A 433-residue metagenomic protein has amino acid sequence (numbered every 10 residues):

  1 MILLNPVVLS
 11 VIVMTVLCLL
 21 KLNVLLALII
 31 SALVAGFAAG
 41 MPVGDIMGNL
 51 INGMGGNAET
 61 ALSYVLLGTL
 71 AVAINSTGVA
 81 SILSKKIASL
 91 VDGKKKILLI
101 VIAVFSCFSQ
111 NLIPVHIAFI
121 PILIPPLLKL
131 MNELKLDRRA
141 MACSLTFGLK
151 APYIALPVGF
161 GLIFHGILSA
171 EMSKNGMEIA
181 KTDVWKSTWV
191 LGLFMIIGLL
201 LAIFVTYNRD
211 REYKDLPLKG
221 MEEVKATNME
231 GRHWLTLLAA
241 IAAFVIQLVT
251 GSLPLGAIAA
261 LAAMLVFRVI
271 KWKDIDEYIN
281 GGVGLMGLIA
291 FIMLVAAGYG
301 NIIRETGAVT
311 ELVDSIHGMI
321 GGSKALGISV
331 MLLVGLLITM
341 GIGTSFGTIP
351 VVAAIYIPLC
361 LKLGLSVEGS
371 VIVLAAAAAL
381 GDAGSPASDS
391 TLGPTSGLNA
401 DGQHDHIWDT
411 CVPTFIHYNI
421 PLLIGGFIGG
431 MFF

Functional and structural regions predicted by a protein language model:
M1-K95, I203-L218, F432: N-terminal alpha-helical transmembrane segments of multi-pass membrane transport and channel/translocase proteins
I2, V7, A38, M177-Y278 (+2 more regions): Long, contiguous bundles of hydrophobic transmembrane helices that form the permeation core of multi-pass
L4, V8, L26-I29, A61 (+10 more regions): Hydrophobic alpha-helical transmembrane segments
L4-T15, L22-P42, A61-T69, H233-F244 (+3 more regions): Hydrophobic mid-bilayer segments of alpha-helices in multi-pass membrane transport proteins, especially secondary
V43-N132, D276-L361: Membrane-embedded alpha-helical segments and adjacent helix-loop junctions characteristic of multi-pass solute
G56, T60-Y64, G148, K186-L199 (+1 more regions): Alpha-helical transmembrane segments
K95-S109, L134-I154, G176-V184, K324-I338 (+1 more regions): Alpha-helical transmembrane segments of multi-pass membrane proteins
L128-L216, T391-F433: Membrane-core helix-loop-helix motifs of multi-pass transport proteins
